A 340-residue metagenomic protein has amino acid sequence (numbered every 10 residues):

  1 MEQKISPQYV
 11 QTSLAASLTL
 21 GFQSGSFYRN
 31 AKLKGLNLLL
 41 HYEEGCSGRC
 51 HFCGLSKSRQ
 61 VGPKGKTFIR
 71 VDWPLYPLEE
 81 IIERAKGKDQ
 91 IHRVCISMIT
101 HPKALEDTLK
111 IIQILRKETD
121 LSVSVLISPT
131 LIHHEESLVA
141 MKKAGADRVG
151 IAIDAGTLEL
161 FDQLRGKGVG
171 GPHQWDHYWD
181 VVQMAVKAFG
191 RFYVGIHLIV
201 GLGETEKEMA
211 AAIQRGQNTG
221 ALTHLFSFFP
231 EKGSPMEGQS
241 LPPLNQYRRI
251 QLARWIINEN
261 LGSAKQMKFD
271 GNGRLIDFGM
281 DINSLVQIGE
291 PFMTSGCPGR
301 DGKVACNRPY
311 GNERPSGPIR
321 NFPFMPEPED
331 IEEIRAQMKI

Functional and structural regions predicted by a protein language model:
M1-L36, A188, A210-I340: Auxiliary Fe-S-binding modules of radical SAM enzymes
A16-R59, R93-I96, R148: N-terminal pre-triad scaffold of radical SAM enzymes
K57-L105, D120-S137, M141, A146-W179 (+1 more regions): Core AdoMet radical
A85-K88, L115, M141, A185 (+1 more regions): Generic structural signal for hydrophobic
H92-I114, G201-E208: Conserved glycine-rich "GG(E/T)P / GGGxP" loop and the immediately following alpha-helix in the radical SAM core
E106-V125, G170-F192, L241-Q266: Alpha-helix-loop-beta-strand connector modules within alpha/beta enzyme cores
S124, S128-L131, G168, V181-K207 (+1 more regions): Conserved strand-turn element in the central/C-terminal portion of the radical SAM core barrel that lines
H133-A144, V200-N218: Catalytic cores of alpha/beta
